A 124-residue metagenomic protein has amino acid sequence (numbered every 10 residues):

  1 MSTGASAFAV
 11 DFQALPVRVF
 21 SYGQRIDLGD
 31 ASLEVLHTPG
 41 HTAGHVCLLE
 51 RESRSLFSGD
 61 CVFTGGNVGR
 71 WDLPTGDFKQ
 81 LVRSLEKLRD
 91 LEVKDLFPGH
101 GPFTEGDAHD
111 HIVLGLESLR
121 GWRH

Functional and structural regions predicted by a protein language model:
G4-F12, S32-R123: Metallo-beta-lactamase
V17-Y22: Short acidic-hydrophobic, aromatic-tinged amphipathic segments that line or gate anion-handling sites
G23-G29: Short acidic-hydrophobic surface loop/beta-edge motif
